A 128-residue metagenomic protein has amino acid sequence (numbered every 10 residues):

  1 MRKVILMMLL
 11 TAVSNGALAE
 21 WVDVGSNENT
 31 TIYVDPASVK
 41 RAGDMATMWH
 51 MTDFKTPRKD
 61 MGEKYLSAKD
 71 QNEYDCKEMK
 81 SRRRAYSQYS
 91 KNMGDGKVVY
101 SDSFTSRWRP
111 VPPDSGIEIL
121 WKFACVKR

Functional and structural regions predicted by a protein language model:
V4-V13: Sec-dependent N-terminal signal peptides
N15-R128: N-terminal secretory-pathway/extracellular module detecting exported/lumenal segments and adjacent signal-anchor/first
